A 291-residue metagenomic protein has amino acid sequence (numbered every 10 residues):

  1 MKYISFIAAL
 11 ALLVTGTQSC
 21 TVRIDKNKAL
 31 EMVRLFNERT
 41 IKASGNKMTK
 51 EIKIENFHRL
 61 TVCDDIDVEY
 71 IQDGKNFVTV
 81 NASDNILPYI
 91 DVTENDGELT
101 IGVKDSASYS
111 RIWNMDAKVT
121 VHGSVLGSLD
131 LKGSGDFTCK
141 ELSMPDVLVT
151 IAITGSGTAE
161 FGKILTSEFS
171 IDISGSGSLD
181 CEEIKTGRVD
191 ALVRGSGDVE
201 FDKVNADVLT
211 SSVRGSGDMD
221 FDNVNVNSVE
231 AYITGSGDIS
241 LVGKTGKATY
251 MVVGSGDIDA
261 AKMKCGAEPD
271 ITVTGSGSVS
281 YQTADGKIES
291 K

Functional and structural regions predicted by a protein language model:
K2-K291: Intrinsically disordered, low-complexity terminal regions
